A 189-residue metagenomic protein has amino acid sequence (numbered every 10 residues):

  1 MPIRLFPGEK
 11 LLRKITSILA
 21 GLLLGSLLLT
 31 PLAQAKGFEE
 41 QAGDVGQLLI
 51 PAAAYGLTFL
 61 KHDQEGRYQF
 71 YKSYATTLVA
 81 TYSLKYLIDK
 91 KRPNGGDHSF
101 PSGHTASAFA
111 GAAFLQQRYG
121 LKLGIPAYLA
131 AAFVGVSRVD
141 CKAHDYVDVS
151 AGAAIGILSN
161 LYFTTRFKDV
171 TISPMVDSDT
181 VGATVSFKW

Functional and structural regions predicted by a protein language model:
P2-L49, Q64-E65, L78-Y82, Y86-W189: Replace "edges of transmembrane helices
I50-Y55: Short, glycine/alanine-rich hydrophobic alpha-helices that insert into or span membranes
L57, H62-T76: Interfacial segments of alpha-helical transmembrane regions
